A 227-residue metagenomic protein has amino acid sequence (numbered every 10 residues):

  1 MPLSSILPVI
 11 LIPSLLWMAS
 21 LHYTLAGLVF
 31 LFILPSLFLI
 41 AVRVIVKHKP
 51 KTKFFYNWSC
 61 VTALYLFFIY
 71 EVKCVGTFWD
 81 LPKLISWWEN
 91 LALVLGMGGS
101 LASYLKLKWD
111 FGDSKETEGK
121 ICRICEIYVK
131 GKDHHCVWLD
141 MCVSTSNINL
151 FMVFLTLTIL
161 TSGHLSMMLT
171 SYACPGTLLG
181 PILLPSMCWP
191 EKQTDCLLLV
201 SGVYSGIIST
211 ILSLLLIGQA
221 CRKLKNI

Functional and structural regions predicted by a protein language model:
M1-S114, T145-I227: Hydrophobic alpha-helical transmembrane segments that serve as membrane anchors in secretory-pathway proteins
A102, G119-C122: Hydrophobic, well-ordered secondary-structure segments
D113-K115, C122-C125, C136: Short cysteine-rich clusters marking metal-coordination/redox-active sites
E118, K132: Short metal-coordination and nucleic-acid-contact micro-motifs, chiefly zinc-binding Cys/His arrays
V129, V143: Cys/His-rich microdomains that often coordinate metals
L139-M141: Short amphipathic alpha-helical segments embedded in low-complexity Lys/Glu-rich regions
